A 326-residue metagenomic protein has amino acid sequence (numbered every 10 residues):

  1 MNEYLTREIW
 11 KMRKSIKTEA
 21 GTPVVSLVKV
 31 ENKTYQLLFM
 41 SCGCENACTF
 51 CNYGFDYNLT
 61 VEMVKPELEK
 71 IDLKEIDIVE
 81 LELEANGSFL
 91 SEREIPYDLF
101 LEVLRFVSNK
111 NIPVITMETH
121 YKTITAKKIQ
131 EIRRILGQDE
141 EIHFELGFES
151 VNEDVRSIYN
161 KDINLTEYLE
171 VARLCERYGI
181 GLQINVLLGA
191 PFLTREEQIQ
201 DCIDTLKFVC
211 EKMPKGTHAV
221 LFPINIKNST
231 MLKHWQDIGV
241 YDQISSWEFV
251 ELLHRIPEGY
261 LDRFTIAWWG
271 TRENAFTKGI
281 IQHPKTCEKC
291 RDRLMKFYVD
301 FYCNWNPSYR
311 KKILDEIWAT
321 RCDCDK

Functional and structural regions predicted by a protein language model:
N2-A20, K215, V220, I224-K326: Auxiliary Fe-S-binding modules of radical SAM enzymes
E8-Y57, D72-E84, A219: N-terminal pre-triad scaffold of radical SAM enzymes
G54-I71, E75-P96, K110-T125, E140-Y168 (+2 more regions): Core AdoMet radical
I71-I76, V103-K110, Q130-E141, A172-G179 (+1 more regions): Acidic (Asp/Glu)-rich catalytic clusters
G87-F89, Y121-T123, S150-N152, L188-F192 (+2 more regions): Active-site-proximal loop/turn and secondary-structure-junction residues that shape catalytic pockets, frequently
R93-E102, T125-L136, E196: Distinct, well-ordered alpha-helical segments
T116-E118, E153-K161, L187-E197, W235-V240: Surface-exposed cleft-lining segments at the edges of enzyme active sites
T166-T230, F249-W268: Conserved C-terminal portion of the radical SAM core fold that forms the substrate/S-adenosylmethionine-binding
